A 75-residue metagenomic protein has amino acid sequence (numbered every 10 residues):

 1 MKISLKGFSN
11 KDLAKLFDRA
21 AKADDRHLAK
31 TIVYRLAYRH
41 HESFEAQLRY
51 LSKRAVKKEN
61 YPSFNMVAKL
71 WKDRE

Functional and structural regions predicted by a protein language model:
K2-T31: N-terminal acidic leader/helix
L5-K11, Y38-S43, K72-E75: Alpha-helix capping and inter-helical loop/turn segments
D18-K22, A37, V56, K72: Alpha-solenoid HEAT/Armadillo repeat architecture
H27-S63: Acidic, low-complexity, intrinsically disordered interaction modules
